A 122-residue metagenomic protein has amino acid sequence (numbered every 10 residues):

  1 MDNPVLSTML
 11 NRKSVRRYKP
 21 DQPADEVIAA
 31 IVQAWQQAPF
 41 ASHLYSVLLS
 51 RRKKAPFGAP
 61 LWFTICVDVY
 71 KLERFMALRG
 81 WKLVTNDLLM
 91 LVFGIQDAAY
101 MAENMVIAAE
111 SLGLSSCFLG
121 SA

Functional and structural regions predicted by a protein language model:
M1-K82: N-terminal amphipathic, basic helical "cap/leader" segment at the start of enzyme domains
R12, I31-W35, F63, L83 (+1 more regions): Small-aliphatic-rich amphipathic alpha-helix that forms the alpha element of a beta-alpha
